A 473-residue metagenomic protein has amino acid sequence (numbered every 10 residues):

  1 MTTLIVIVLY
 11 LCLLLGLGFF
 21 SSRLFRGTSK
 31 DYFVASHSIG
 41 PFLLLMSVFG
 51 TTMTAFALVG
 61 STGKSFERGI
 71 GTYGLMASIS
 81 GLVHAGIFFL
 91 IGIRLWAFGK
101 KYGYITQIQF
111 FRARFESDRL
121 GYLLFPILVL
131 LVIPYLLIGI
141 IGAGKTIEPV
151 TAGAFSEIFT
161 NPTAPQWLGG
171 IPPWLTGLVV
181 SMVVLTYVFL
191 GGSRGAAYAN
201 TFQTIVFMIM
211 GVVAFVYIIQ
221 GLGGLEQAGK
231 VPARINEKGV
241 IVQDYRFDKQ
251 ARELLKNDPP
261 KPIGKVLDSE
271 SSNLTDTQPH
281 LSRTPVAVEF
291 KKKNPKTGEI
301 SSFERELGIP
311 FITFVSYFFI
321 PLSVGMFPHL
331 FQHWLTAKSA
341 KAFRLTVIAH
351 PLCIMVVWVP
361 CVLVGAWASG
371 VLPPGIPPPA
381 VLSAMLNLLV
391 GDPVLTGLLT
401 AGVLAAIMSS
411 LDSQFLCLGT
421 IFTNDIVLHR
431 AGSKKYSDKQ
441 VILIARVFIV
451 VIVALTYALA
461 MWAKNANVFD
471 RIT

Functional and structural regions predicted by a protein language model:
T2, F20-S22, F56-K64, I70-G71 (+5 more regions): Transmembrane helix-loop junctions in multi-pass membrane proteins
T2-S22, A35, L43, K64-I105 (+2 more regions): Extracellular loop-to-transmembrane helix junctions
S22, K64-G71, I91-A97, K145 (+3 more regions): Membrane-water interface regions at transmembrane-helix termini and the short interhelical loops of multi-pass membrane
S36-I39, L43, G60-I79, R112 (+2 more regions): Loop-to-helix junctions at membrane interfaces in multi-pass transport proteins
G40-V48, G86-F88, S117-L131, G177-V180 (+4 more regions): Select transmembrane alpha-helical segments in multipass membrane proteins
L75-V188, Q243-K265, V286, F319-I320 (+3 more regions): Helix-loop-helix module between adjacent transmembrane segments
G103-E116, G191-T204, M326-V356, V381 (+4 more regions): Hydrophobic, small-residue-rich membrane helices and short re-entrant helix-turn-helix hairpins that build
A113-Y122, V129, P165-T176, T423-N467: Loop-to-transmembrane helix boundary motifs in multi-pass membrane proteins
